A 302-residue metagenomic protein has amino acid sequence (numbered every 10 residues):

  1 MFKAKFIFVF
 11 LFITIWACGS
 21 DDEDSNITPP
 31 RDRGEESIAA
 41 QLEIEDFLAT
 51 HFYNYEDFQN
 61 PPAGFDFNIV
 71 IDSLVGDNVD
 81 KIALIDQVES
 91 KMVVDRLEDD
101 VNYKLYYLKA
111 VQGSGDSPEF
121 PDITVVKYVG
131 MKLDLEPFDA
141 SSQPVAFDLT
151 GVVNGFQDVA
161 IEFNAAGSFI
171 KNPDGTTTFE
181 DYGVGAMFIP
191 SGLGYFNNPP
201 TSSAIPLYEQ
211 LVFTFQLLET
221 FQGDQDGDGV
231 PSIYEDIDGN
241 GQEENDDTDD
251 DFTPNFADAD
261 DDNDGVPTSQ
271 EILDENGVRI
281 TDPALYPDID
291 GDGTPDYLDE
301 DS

Functional and structural regions predicted by a protein language model:
F2-V9: Sec-dependent signal peptide recognition, specifically the positively charged N-region followed immediately by
F10-F12, L48: Enrichment for repetitive, rod-forming helical segments
T14-A17: C-terminal motif of bacterial Sec signal peptides marking the signal peptidase cleavage site
G19-S302: Cross-family detector of peptidyl-prolyl cis-trans isomerase
